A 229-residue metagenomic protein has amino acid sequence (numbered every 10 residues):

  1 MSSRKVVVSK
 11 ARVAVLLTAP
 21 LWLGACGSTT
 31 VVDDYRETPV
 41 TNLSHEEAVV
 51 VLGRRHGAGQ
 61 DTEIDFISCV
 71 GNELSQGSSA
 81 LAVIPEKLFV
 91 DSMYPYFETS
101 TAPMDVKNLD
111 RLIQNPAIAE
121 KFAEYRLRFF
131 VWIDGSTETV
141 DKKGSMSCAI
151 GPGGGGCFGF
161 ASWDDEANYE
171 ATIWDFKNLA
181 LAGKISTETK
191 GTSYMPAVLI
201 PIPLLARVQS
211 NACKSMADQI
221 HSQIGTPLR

Functional and structural regions predicted by a protein language model:
S2-V15: Bacterial N-terminal signal peptides that target proteins for export
A14-G24: Bacterial N-terminal signal peptides
C26-D110, A217, H221-R229: A structural "domain/chain start" motif
G27, V70, S147-A149, G156-F158 (+1 more regions): Sequence contexts marking disulfide-bonded cysteines in secreted/extracellular proteins
R55-G59, F89-D91, S136-D141, T189-T192: Solvent-exposed loop/turn segments at secondary-structure junctions within structured extracellular/periplasmic domains
P103-K177: Surface-exposed short loop/turn segments
P152-H221: Short secondary-structure boundary motifs at beta->alpha junctions and helix caps
